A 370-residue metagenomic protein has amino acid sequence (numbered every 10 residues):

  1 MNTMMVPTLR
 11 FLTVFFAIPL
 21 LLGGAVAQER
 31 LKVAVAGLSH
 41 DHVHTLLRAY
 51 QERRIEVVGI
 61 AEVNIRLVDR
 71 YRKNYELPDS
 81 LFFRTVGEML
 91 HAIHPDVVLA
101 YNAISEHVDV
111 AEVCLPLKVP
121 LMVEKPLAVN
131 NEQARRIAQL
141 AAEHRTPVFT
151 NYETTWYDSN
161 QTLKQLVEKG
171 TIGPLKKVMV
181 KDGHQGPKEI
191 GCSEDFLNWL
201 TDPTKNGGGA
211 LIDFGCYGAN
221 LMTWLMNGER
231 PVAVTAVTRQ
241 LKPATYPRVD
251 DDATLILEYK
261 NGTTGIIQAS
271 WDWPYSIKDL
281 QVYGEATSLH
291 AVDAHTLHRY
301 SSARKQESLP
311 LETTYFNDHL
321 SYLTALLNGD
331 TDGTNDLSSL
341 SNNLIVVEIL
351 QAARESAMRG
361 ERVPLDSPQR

Functional and structural regions predicted by a protein language model:
M1-T13: Bacterial N-terminal signal peptides that target proteins for export
F11-G23: Bacterial N-terminal signal peptides
L22-E76: N-terminal Rossmann-like dinucleotide-binding module
L67, Y75-L140: Beta-loop-alpha module in the N-terminal Rossmann-like domain of NAD(P)-dependent dehydrogenases, especially those
V97-L99, A325-R370: C-terminal helix-rich "cap/oligomerization" subdomain common to oxidoreductases
R136-T154, K176: Rossmann-fold dehydrogenase core element
T155-T245, G360: Predominantly a Rossmann-like dinucleotide-binding segment in NAD(P)-dependent oxidoreductases
N220-T296, S321-D332, A352, R370: Contiguous beta-strand/loop segments that form the cofactor/metal-binding neighborhood of enzyme cores
